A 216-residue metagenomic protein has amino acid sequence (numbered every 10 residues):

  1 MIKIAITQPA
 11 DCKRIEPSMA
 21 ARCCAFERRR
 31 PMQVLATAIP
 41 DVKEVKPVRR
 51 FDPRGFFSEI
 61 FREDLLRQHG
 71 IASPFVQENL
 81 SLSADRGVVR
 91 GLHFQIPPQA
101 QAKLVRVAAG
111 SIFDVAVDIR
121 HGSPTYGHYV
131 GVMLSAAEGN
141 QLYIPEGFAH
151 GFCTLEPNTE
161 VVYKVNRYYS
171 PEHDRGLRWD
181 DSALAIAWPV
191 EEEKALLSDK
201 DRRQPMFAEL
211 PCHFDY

Functional and structural regions predicted by a protein language model:
I2-T7: Extreme N-terminal basic, low-complexity initiation segments that serve as generic localization/processing leaders
C12, C23-C24: Cysteine-centered motifs
F26-N140, E156-N158, V165-Y216: Non-catalytic, conserved peripheral segments adjacent to functional cores
F148-V162: Ligand-binding loop in jelly-roll beta-barrel domains
